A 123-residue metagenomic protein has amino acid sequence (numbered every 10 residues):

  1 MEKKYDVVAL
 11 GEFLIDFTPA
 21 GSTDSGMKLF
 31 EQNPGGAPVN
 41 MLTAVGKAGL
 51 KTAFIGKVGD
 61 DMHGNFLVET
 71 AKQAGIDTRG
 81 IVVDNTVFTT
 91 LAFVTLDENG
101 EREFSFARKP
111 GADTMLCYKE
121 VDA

Functional and structural regions predicted by a protein language model:
M1-I76, L116-Y118: Glycine-rich phosphate/adenosyl-contacting loop at the front of the ribokinase-like
K51, I55-A123: Conserved N-terminal subdomain of the carbohydrate kinase-like
